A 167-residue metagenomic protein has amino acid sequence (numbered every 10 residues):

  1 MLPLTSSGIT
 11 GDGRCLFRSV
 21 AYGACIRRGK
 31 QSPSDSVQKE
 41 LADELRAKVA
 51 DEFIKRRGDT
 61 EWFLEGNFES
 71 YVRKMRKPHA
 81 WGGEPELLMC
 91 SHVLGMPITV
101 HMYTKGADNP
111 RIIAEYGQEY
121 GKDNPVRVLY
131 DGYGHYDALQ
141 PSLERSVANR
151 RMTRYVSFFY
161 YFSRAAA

Functional and structural regions predicted by a protein language model:
M1-R111: Papain-like cysteine protease catalytic cores
S70-A167: Deubiquitinase catalytic domains
